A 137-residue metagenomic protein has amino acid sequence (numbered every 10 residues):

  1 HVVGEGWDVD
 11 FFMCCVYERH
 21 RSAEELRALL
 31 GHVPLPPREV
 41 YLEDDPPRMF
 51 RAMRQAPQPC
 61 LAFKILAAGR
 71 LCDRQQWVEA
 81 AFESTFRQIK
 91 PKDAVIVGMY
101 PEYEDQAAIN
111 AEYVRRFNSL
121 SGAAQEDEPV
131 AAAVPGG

Functional and structural regions predicted by a protein language model:
H1, L35-D44, L71-D73, D105: Active-site glycine- and acidic-residue-rich loops that bind and position anionic ligands or nucleotide-like cofactors
V2-V33, V40, M53: Histidine/lysine/aspartate-rich catalytic loop segments that bind and position anionic ligands
P47-G137: Structured C-terminal cap/extension of enzyme domains
